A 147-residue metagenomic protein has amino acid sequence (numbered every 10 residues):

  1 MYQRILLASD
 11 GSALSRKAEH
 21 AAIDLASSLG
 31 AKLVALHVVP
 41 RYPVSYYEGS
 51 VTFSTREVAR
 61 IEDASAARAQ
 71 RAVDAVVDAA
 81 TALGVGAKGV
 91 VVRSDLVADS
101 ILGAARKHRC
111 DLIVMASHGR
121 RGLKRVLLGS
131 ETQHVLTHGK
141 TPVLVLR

Functional and structural regions predicted by a protein language model:
M1, A75-I113: Structural beta-alpha unit
M1-T55, A79-K88: Small/aliphatic-rich secondary-structure junction motif
H37, A116-H118, R147: Short secondary-structure boundary segments
S50-S54, A105-H108, E131-T132: Short, hinge-like loop/turn segments at secondary-structure boundaries
T55-R71: A short acidic, glycine-rich active-site loop that binds or catalyzes chemistry on phosphate/adenosine moieties
L112-T137: Glycine-rich, Arg-bearing micro-motifs that act as flexible, cationic patches
T141-L146: Short, flexible loop segments at boundaries between secondary-structure elements
